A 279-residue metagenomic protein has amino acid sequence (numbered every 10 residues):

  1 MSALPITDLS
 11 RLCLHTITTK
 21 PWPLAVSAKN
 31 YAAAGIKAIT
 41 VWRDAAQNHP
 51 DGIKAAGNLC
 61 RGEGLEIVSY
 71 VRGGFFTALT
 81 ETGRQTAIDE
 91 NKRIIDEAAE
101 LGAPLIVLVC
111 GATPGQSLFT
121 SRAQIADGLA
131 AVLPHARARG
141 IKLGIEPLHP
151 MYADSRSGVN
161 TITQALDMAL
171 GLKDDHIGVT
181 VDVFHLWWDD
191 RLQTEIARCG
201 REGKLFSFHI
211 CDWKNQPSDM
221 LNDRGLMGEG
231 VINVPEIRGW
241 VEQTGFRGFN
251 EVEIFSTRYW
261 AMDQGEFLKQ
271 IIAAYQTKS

Functional and structural regions predicted by a protein language model:
M1-G35, G102, V159-V181, H185-S279: Histidine-acidic metal/acid-base catalytic patches
L4, G62, E81-G178, W188 (+2 more regions): Active-site acidic/histidine proton-transfer and metal-coordination neighborhood in alpha/beta enzyme cores
S10-P23, F75-I88, G115-S121: Active-site mouth loops of central-metabolism enzymes
T18-K20, R43-A45, G73-F76, C110-P114 (+4 more regions): Active-site-proximal loop/turn and secondary-structure-junction residues that shape catalytic pockets, frequently
K37-A38, E66, P104, K142 (+1 more regions): Residue-level detector of anion-binding/catalytic polar loops
K37-Q47: A short beta-strand-loop structural module common to alpha/beta enzyme folds
T40, S69-V71, V107, G144 (+2 more regions): Conserved beta-strand positions in the central sheet of alpha/beta enzyme cores
Q47-G57, Q116: Active-site-adjacent beta->alpha loops and helix N-cap segments on the catalytic face of soluble alpha/beta enzymes
